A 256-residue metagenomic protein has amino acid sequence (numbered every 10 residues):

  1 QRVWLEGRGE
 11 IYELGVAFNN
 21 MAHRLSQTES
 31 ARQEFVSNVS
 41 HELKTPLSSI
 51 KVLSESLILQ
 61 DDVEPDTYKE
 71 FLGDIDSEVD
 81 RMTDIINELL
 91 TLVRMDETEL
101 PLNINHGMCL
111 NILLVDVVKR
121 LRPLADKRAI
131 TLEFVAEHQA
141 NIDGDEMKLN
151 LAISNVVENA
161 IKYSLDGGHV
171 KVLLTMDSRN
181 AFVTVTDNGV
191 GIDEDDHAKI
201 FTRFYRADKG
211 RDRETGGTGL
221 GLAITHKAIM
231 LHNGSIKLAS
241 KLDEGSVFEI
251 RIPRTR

Functional and structural regions predicted by a protein language model:
Q1-V36, K51-E64, G73, R94 (+8 more regions): Membrane-proximal HAMP signal-relay module
W4-E6, N105-G107, D126-K127, T131-N141: Conserved catalytic submotifs in the C-terminal HATPase_c
Y12, I104-K119, L132-E133: A conserved beta-strand-to-alpha-helix junction within the catalytic ATP-binding
S77-T83: Short alpha-helical segment of the dimerization/phosphotransfer core of two-component systems
E97-I104, N141-G144: Conserved micro-motifs of the catalytic ATP-binding
L110, G191-T202: Short helix N-cap motif at coil->helix boundaries in the Bergerat
A160-I161: Short helix-loop "hinge" at the ATP-lid/N-box region of the Bergerat-fold HATPase_c
G167-R179: Short beta-strand/loop element within the Bergerat-fold HATPase_c
